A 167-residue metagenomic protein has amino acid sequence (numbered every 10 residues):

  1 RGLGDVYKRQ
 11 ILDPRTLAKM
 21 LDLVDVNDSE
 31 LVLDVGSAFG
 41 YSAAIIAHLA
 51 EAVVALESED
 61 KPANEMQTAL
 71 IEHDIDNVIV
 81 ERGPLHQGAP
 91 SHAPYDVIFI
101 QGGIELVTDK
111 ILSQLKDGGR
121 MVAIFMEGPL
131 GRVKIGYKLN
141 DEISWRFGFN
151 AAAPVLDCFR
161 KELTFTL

Functional and structural regions predicted by a protein language model:
G2-Y7: Short, small-residue-biased leader/transition segments that mark boundaries at the very start of proteins
K8-L12, S37: Short coil/turn segments at secondary-structure boundaries
I11-E30: Conserved alpha-helix/loop element of class I SAM-dependent methyltransferases that forms part of the SAM/SAH-binding
D25-I143, F147: Conserved nucleotide-cofactor-binding alpha/beta core module
V133-L167: Substrate-binding/catalytic lobe of Class I Rossmann-like enzymes that use SAM or dcSAM, i.e., the mid-to-C-terminal
